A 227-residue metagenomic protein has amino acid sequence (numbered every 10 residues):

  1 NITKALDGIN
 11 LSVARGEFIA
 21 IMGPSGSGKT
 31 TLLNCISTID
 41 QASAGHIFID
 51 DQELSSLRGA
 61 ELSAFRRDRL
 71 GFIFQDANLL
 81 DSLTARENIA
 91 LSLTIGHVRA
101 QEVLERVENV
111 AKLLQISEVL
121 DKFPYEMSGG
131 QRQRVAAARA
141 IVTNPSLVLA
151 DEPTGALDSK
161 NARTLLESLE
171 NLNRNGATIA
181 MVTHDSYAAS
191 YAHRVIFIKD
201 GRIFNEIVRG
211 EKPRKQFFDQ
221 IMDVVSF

Functional and structural regions predicted by a protein language model:
N1-Y191, I198: ABC family nucleotide-binding domain
R194, R202-S226: Conserved beta-strand-loop-alpha-helix hinge in the C-terminal portion of ABC ATPase nucleotide-binding domains
